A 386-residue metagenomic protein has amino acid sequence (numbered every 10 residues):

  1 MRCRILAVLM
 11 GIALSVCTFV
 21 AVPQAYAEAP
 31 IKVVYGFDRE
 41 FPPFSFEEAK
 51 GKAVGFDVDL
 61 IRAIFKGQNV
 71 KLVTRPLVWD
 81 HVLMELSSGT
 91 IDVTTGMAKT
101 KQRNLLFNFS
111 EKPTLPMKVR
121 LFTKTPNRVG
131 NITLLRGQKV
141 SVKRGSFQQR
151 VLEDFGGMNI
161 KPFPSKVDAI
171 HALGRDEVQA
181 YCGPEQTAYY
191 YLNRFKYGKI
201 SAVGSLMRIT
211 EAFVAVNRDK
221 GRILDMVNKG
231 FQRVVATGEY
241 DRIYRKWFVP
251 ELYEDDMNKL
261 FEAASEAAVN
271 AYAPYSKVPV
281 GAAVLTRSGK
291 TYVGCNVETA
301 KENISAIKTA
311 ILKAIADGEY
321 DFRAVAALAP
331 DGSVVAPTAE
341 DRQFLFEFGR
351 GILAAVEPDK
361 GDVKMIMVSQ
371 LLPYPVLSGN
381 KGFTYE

Functional and structural regions predicted by a protein language model:
A27-A98, L105: Extracytoplasmic small-molecule ligand-binding "clamshell" domains of the periplasmic binding protein/Venus flytrap
A29, K71, F147-P164, K199-G204 (+2 more regions): Ligand-binding clefts/hinges and TM-proximal coupling segments of bilobed small-molecule sensing domains
D38-E40, T114-T123, E185, Y189-Q232 (+1 more regions): Periplasmic-binding protein-like
S45-A49, I61-V70, S110-T114, I132-R136 (+3 more regions): Ligand-binding cleft/hinge of the Venus flytrap
V58-D59, V73-M84, F147, K161-R175 (+1 more regions): Short helix-initiation/N-cap motifs at beta->coil->alpha
V58-Q68, P126-V129, T133-K139, K143-F147 (+1 more regions): Extended ligand-binding regions for polar small-molecule ligands
H81-M84, G96-L106, V151-D154, Q179-R208: A ligand-binding cleft/hinge motif common to bilobed small-molecule-binding domains
D256-A273, D317-E386: C-terminal binding/interaction regions
